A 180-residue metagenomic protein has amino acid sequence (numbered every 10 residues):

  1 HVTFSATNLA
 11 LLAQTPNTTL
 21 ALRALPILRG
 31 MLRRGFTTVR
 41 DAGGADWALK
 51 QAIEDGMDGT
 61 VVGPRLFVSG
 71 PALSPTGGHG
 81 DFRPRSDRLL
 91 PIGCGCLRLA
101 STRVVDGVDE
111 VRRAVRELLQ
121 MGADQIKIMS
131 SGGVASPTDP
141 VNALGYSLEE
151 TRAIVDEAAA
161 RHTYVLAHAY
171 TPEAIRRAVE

Functional and structural regions predicted by a protein language model:
H1-I53, T76-P84, E149, Y170-E173 (+1 more regions): Metal-associated gating/positioning segment near the N- to mid-region
L9-L22, P84, L90-R113, A143 (+1 more regions): Active-site mouth loops of central-metabolism enzymes
A21-L49, V62-A72, A123-S136, Y164 (+1 more regions): Divalent metal-dependent hydrolysis catalytic cores, especially in the metallo-beta-lactamase
A48-Q51, R113, E117, E149-D156: Alpha-helical scaffolding segments of alpha/beta enzyme cores, especially the outer helices of TIM-barrel or partial
L49-D58, V141-A143, E180: Short low-complexity, flexible loop/linker segments enriched in glycine and/or proline with clustered acidic
I53-F82, S101, V108-R112, E117: N-terminal carbohydrate-binding accessory modules
T76-G77, M129-E180: Active-site core of metal-dependent hydrolases
R103-V134: Alpha/beta enzyme core
